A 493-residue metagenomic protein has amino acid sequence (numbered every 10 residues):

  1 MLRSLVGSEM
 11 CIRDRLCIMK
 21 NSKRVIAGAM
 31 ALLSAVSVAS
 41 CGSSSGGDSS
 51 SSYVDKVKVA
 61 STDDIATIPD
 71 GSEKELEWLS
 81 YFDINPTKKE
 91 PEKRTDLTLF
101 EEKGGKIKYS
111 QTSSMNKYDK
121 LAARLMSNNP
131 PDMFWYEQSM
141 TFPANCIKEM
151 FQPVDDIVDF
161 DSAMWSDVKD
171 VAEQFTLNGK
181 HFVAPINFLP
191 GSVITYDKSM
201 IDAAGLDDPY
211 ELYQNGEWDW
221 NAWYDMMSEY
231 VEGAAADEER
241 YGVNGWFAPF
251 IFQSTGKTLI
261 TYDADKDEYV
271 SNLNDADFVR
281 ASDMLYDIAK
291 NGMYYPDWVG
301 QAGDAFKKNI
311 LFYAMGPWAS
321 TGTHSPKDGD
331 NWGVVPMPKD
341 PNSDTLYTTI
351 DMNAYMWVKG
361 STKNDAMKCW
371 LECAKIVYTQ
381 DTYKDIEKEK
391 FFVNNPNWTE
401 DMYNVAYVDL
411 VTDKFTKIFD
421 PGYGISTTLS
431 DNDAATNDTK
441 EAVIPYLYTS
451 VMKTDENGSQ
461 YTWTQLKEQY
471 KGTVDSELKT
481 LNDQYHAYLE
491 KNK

Functional and structural regions predicted by a protein language model:
M1-D14: Single conserved hydrophobic/aromatic residue that forms the stacking wall/gate of nucleotide- or nucleobase-binding
N21, A27-G28, C41-P143, T362 (+3 more regions): Conserved N-terminal structural module of periplasmic/extracytoplasmic solute-binding proteins
Y53-D70, S113, S139-G191, N221 (+1 more regions): Hinge/lid segment of periplasmic solute-binding proteins
T67, A122-R124, P131-D132, F160-I201 (+3 more regions): A structural signal for short loop-to-beta-strand junctions that line the ligand-binding cleft of periplasmic/secreted
E77, T176-F188, S192, D202 (+1 more regions): Extracytoplasmic/periplasmic solute-binding protein
D225-M227, D263-W298: Glycine-centered hinge/linker elements that transmit conformational signals in sensory and ligand-binding systems
S325-P396: Extracytoplasmic/periplasmic substrate-recognition and gating elements
Y383-Y461, H486-K493: Long, aromatic- and glycine/proline-rich binding clefts that accommodate carbohydrate-like moieties
